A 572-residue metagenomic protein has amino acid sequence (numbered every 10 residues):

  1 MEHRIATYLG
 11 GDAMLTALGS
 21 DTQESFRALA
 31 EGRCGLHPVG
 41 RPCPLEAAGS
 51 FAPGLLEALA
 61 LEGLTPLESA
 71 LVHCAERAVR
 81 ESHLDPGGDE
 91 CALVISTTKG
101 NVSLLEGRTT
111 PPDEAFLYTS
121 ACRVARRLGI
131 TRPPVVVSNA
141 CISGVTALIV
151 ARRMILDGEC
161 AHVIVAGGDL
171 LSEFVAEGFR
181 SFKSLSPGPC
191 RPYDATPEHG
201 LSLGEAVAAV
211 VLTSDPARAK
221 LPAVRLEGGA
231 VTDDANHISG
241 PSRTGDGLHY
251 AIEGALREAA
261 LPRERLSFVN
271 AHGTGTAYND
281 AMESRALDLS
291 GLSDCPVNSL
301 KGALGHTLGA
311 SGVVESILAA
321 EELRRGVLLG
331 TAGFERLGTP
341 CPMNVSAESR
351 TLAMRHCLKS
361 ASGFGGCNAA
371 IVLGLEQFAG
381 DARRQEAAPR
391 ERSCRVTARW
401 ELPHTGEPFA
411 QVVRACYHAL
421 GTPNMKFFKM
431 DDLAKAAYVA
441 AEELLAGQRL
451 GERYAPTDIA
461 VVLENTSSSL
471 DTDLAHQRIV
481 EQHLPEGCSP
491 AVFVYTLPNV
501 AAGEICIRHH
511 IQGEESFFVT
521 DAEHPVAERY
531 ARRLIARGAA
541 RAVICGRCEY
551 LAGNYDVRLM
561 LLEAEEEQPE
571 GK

Functional and structural regions predicted by a protein language model:
M1-P134, N139, R153-L156, S172 (+5 more regions): Conserved "HGTGT" condensation-loop signature of ketosynthase/thiolase-family condensing enzymes that catalyze
G144: Short conserved active-site loop signatures built around small residues
A147-L148, V211: Active-site alpha-helical elements of protease catalytic centers
V150-R153, C160: Aromatic- and glycine-enriched pocket-lining scaffold segments that form the walls of small-molecule binding clefts
D169: Glycine-/small-residue-rich beta->alpha transition segments that form the dinucleotide
